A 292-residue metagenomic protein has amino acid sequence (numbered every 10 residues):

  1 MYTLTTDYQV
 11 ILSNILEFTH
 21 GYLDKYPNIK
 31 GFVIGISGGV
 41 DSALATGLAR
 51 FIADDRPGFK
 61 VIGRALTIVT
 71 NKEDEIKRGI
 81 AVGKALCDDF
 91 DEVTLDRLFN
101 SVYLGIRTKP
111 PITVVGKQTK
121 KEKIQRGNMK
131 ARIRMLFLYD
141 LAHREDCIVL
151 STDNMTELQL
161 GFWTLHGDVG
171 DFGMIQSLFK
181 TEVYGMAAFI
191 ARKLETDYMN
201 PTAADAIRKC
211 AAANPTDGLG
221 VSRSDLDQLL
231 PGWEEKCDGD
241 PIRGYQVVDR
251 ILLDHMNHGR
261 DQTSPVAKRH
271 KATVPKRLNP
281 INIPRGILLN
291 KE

Functional and structural regions predicted by a protein language model:
M1-I34, L44, L48-F51, G58-I62 (+5 more regions): ATP/NTP-dependent adenylation/nucleotidyl-transfer catalytic domains that generate, transfer, or process NMP-activated
G39: Conserved G/P- and acidic residue-centered "switch" motifs that form tight phosphate/ATP-binding loops in soluble
